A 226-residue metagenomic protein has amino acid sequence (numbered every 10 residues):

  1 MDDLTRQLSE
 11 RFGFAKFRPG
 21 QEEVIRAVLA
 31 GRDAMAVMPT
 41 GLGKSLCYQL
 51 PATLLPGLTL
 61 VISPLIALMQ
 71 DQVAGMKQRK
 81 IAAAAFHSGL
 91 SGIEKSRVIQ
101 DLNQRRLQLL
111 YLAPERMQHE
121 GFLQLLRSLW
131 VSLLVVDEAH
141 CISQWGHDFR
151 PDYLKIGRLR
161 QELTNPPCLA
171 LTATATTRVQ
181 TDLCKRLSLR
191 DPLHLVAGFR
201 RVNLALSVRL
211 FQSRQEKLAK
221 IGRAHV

Functional and structural regions predicted by a protein language model:
M1-P39: Conserved pre-motif I regulatory segment
T5, T59-V61, I66-E115, H119 (+1 more regions): Conserved nucleic-acid-binding Ia/Ib motif block in the N-terminal RecA-like helicase ATPase lobe
A30-A36, G57-L58, R106-Q108, P167: Pre-Walker A (Motif I) flank of P-loop NTPase domains
G31-L50, V61-I62: Walker A/P-loop
L42-S45, Q49, L90-L133, C141-H147: Conserved helix/coil segment N-terminal to the catalytic DExD/H
A85-L90, I142-Y153, A205-Q212: Flexible beta-alpha connector loops of hexameric P-loop NTPases
R127-S128, S132-L133, H140-A197, Q215 (+1 more regions): Post-DEXD/H (motif II) to motif III coupling segment of the RecA-like Helicase ATP-binding lobe
S207-R223: Conserved interdomain hinge at the start of the Helicase C-terminal
